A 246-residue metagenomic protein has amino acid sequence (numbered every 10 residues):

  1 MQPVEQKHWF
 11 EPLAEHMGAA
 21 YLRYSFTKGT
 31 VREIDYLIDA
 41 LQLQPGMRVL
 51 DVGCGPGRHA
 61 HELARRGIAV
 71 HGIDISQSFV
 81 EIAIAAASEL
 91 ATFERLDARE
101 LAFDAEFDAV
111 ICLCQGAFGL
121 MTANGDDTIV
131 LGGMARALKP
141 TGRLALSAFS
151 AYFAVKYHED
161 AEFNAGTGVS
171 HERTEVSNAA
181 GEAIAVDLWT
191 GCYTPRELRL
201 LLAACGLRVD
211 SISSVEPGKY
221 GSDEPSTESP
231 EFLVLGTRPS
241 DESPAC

Functional and structural regions predicted by a protein language model:
M1-Q44: Conserved class I S-adenosyl-L-methionine
G46-G53: Conserved class I S-adenosyl-L-methionine
G57-E100: Class I SAM-dependent methyltransferase SAM/SAH-binding core
A102-A109: A short acidic, Gly/Pro-enriched loop at the edge of an enzyme's catalytic core that lines a small-molecule cofactor
I111-L113: A conserved beta-strand element that flanks and buttresses the S-adenosyl-L-methionine
D126-P140: A short glycine-rich, Lys/Arg-flanked "PGG" loop and its adjoining helix->strand segment in the class I
T141-L201: SAM-dependent methyltransferase
E197, L201-C246: C-terminal lobe and adjacent flexible extensions of AdoMet/dcAdoMet transferase-like proteins
